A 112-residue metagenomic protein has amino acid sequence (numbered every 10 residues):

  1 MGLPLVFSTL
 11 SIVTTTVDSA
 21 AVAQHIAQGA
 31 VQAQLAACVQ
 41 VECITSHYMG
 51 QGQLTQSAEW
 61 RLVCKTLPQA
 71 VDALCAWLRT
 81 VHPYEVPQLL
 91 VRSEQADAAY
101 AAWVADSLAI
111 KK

Functional and structural regions predicted by a protein language model:
M1-K112: Positively charged, small/polar-rich N-terminal and surface patches that mediate targeting and assembly and bind
